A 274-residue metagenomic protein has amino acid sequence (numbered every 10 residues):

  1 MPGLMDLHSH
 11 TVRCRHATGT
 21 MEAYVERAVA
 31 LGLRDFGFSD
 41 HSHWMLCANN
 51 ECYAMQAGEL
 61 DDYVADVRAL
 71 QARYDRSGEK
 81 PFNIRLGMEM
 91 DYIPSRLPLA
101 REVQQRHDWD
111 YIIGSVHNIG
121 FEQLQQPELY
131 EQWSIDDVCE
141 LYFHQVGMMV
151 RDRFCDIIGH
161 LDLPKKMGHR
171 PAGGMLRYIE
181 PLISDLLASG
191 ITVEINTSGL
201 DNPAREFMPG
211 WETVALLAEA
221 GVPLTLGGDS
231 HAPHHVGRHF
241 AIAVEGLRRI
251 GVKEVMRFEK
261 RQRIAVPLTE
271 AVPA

Functional and structural regions predicted by a protein language model:
M1-L7, T11, M21, G32 (+1 more regions): Charged catalytic cores and adjacent phosphate/nucleic-acid-binding surfaces used for phosphate/nucleic-acid chemistry
M1-M90, P94, M167, G173-R177 (+3 more regions): An N-terminally biased module of ancient metal coordination in phosphate/nucleic-acid-related enzymes
M5-S9, F36-F38, I84-M88, I112-G114 (+3 more regions): Hydrophobic faces of well-ordered beta-strands that scaffold small-molecule active sites in alpha/beta enzyme cores
T11, S42-H43, M90-Y92, N118-G120 (+4 more regions): Active-site-proximal loop/turn and secondary-structure-junction residues that shape catalytic pockets, frequently
V29, Q105, V150-R151, A218 (+1 more regions): Non-catalytic positions within long, well-ordered alpha-helices that form the structural scaffold/packing of enzyme
L33, F38, W109, F154-C155 (+2 more regions): A structural motif
D40-S42, V116, G221: Short, small-residue-rich loop/turn micro-motifs
N50, A57-S189, A271-A274: Extended substrate/RNA-proximal surfaces in nucleic-acid metabolism proteins
